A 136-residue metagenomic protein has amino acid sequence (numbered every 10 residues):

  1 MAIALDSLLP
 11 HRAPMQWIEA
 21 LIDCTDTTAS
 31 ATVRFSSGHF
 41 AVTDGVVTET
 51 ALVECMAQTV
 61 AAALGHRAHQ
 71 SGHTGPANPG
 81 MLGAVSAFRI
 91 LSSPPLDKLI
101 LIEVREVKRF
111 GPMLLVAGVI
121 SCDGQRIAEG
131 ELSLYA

Functional and structural regions predicted by a protein language model:
M1-L5, K98-L101: Short Pro/Gly-enriched beta-strand edge/turn motifs at strand-loop
A2-R12, H73-A77: Short aromatic-glycine motifs in intrinsically disordered, low-complexity regions
A13-T48: Catalytic strand-loop segment that frames the active site of acyl-thioester-processing enzymes
M15-W17, L82, I100-L101, L114: Hydrophobic core residues within well-ordered beta-strands of beta-rich domains
E19-I22, S86, L91, R105-V107 (+1 more regions): Conserved positions in beta-strands of structured domains
T43-A63, L82-G83: Compact, glycine-rich, soluble single-domain proteins
A62, P94-L101, R105-A136: HotDog/MaoC-like acyl-thioester-processing domains
A63-L101: Hydrophobic beta-strand-centered segment that forms part of the acyl-chain substrate-binding groove
